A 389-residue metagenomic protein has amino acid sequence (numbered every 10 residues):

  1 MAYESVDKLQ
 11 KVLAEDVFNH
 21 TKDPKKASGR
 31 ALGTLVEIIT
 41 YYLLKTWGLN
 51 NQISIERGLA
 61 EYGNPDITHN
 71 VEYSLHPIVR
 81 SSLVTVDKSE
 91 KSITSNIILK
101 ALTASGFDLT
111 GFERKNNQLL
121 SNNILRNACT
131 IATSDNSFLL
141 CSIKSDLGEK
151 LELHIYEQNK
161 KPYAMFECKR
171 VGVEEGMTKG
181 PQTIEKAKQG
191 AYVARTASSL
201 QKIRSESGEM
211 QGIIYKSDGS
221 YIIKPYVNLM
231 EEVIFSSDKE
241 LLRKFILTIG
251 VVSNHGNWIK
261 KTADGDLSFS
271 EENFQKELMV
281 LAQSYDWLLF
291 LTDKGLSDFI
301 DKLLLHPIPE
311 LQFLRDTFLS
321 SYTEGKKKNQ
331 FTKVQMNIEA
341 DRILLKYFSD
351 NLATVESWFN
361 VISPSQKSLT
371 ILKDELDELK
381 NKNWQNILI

Functional and structural regions predicted by a protein language model:
M1-I124, F359-Q366: Interdomain/boundary linker segments immediately adjacent to catalytic/signaling cores
L13, T40-G48, M230-D238, F359 (+2 more regions): Hydrophobic, Leu/Ile/Phe/Ala-enriched alpha-helical segments that form helix-helix packing faces
G29, N50, V71, L83-E90 (+7 more regions): Intrinsically disordered, charged low-complexity linkers and terminal tails that flank or connect structured domains
A31, L35, I39, K161 (+2 more regions): Short, well-structured alpha-helical interface segments that form or flank functional binding sites
S54-I55, M165-E167, G250: A structural signal for short, well-ordered beta-strand segments and their strand-loop junctions that often border
H76-S82, S95, S134-M165, R170-E175: Active-site beta-strand-loop-beta-strand hairpin of nuclease catalytic cores that positions key catalytic residues
S134-C141, Q158, R170-E339: Acidic, metal/cofactor-coordinating or nucleic-acid-engaging core segments within structured domains
G295-I389: Extended, amphipathic alpha-helical scaffolds
